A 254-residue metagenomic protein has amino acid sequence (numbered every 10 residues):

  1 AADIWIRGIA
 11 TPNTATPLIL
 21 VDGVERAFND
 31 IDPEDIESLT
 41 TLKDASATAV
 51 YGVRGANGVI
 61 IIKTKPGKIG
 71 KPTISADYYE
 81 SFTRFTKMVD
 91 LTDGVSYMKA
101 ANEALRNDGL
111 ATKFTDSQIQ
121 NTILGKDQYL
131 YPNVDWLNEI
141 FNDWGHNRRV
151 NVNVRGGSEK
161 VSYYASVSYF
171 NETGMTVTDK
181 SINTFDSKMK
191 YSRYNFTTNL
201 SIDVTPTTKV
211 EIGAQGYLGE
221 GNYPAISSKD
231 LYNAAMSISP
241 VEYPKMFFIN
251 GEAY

Functional and structural regions predicted by a protein language model:
A1-W5, I9-L18, V24-N29, S46-Y254: Membrane-proximal, glycine/serine-rich, low-complexity loop/turn segments characteristic of large bacterial
P33: Entry/capping segment at the start of metal-dependent catalytic domains with acidic active-site entry clusters
K43: Residues that line or immediately flank small-molecule/substrate-binding pockets and catalytic motifs
